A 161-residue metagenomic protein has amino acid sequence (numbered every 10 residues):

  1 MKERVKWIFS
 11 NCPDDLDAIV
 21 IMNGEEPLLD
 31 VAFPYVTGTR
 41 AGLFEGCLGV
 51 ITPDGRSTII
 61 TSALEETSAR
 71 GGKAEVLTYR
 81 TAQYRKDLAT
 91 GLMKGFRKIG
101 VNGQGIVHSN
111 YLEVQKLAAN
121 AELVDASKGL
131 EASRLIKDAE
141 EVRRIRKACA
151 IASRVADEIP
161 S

Functional and structural regions predicted by a protein language model:
M1-D87, A150: N-terminal accessory/capping or targeting/presequence segment of soluble
E3, Y84-S161: Flexible, acidic/His-enriched mid-domain "rim/lid" segments that flank
